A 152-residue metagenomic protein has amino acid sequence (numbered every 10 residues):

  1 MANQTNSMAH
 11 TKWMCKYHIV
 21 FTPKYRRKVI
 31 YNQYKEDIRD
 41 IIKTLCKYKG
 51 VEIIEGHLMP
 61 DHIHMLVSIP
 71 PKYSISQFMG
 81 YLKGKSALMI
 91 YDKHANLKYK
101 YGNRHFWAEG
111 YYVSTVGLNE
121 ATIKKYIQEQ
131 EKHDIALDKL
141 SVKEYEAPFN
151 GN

Functional and structural regions predicted by a protein language model:
M1-N152: Basic nucleic-acid-binding interfaces
